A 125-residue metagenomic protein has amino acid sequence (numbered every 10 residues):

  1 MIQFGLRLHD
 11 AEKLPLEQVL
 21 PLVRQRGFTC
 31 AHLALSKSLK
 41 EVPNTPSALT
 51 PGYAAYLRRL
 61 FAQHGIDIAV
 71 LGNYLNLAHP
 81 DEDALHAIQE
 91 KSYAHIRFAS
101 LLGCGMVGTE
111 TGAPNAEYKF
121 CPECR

Functional and structural regions predicted by a protein language model:
M1-F4, P21-F28: A short, Lys/Arg-enriched amphipathic alpha-helix followed by its capping loop at the start of a domain
I2, E41-I68, R125: Short acidic, glycine/proline-enriched helix-loop-strand junctions
I2-L8, A31-L33, I68-N73, V107-T109: Hydrophobic faces of well-ordered beta-strands that scaffold small-molecule active sites in alpha/beta enzyme cores
F4-V19: Short, Lys/Arg-rich amphipathic segments at extreme N-termini
D10-E12, L35-K37, L75-L77, T111-N115: Active-site-proximal loop/turn and secondary-structure-junction residues that shape catalytic pockets, frequently
E17-Q18, L22, A55, L60-H64 (+1 more regions): Active-site acidic/histidine proton-transfer and metal-coordination neighborhood in alpha/beta enzyme cores
G27-T29, D67, G103: Short loop/turn motifs at secondary-structure junctions
T29-E41: A short beta-strand-loop structural module common to alpha/beta enzyme folds
